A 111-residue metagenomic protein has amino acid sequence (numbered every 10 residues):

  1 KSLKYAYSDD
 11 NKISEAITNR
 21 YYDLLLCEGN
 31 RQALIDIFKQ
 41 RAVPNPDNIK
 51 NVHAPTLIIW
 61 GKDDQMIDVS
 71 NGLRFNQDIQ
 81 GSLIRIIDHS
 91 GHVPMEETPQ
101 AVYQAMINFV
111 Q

Functional and structural regions predicted by a protein language model:
K1-N51: Conserved alpha/beta-hydrolase catalytic His-Asp/Glu region
Y5-S8, M66, D78, A101: Preference for well-ordered, secondary-structure-rich cores of eukaryotic proteins
S14, Q65-N71: Conserved alpha/beta-hydrolase "acid-adjacent" motif
L26, D64-I67, G91-P94: Glycosyltransferase donor-binding loop in the core domain
K50-H53, D78-I79: Short, conserved loop/helix-junction motifs that constitute active-site signature segments in enzyme catalytic cores
V52, I58-W60, D64: Short beta-strand/loop motif that positions the catalytic acidic residue of the alpha/beta-hydrolase fold
Q80-Q111: Catalytic active-site module of serine/aspartate enzymes centered on a nucleophile-bearing elbow/loop
